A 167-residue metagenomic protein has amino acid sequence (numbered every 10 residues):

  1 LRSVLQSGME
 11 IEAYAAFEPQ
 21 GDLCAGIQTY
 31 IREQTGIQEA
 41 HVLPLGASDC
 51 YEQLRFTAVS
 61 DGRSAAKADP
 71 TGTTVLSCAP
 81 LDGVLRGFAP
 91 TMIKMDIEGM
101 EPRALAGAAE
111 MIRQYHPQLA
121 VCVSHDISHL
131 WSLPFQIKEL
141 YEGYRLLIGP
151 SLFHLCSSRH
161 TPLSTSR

Functional and structural regions predicted by a protein language model:
L1-R167: Phosphate/nucleotide-binding beta-alpha loop and adjacent structural elements of enzyme active sites
